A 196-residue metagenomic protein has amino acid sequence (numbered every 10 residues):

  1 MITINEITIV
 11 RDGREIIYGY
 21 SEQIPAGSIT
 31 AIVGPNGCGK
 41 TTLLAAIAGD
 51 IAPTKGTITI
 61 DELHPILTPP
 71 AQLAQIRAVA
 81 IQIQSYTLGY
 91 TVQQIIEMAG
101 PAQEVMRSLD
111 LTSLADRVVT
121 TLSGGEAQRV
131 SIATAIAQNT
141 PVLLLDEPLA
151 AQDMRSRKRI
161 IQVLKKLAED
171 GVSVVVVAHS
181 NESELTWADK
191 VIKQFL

Functional and structural regions predicted by a protein language model:
A48: Helix-to-loop junction immediately C-terminal to a conserved catalytic motif
G56-H64: Conserved ABC transporter NBD signature motif
H64-A78: ABC ATPase NBD coupling module
A102-L114: Conserved ABC ATPase "signature" region
V118-L122, E126: Conserved ABC ATPase signature
I132: Hydrophobic anchor residue at the start of the ABC signature
L143-E147: Catalytic Walker B motif of ABC-type/P-loop ATPase nucleotide-binding domains
